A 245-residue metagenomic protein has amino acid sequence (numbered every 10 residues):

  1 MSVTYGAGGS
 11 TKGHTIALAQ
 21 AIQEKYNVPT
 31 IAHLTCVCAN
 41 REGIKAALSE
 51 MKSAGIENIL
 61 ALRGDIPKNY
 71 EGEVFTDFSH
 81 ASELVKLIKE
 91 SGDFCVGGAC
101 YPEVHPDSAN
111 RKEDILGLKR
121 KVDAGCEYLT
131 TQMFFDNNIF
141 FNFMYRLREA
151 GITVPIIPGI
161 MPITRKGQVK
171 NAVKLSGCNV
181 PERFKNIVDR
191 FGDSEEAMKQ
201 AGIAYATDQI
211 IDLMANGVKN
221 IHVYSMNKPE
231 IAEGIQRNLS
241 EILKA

Functional and structural regions predicted by a protein language model:
M1, M51, K121, G125 (+2 more regions): Conserved, mostly hydrophobic/aromatic
S2, I31, L60-A61, T130 (+1 more regions): Conserved beta-strand positions in the central sheet of alpha/beta enzyme cores
T4-G8, H33-A39, G64-D65, A99-H105 (+3 more regions): Active-site beta-loop-alpha junctions enriched in small/polar residues
G9-A21, N40-A47, D65-I88, S108-K112 (+2 more regions): Active-site-adjacent beta->alpha loops and helix N-cap segments on the catalytic face of soluble alpha/beta enzymes
I16-N27, L48-I56, K86-S91, K119-D123 (+1 more regions): Acidic (Asp/Glu)-rich catalytic clusters
Y26-T30, G55-E57, G92-V96, C126-E127 (+2 more regions): Short, well-ordered coil/turn segments that N-cap beta-strands
F75-Y101, E149-I203, D208, N238-A245: Active-site pocket-lining/capping segments in soluble small-molecule metabolic enzymes
K86-T130, A204-N216: Active-site/ligand-binding-proximal alpha/beta "capping" segment
